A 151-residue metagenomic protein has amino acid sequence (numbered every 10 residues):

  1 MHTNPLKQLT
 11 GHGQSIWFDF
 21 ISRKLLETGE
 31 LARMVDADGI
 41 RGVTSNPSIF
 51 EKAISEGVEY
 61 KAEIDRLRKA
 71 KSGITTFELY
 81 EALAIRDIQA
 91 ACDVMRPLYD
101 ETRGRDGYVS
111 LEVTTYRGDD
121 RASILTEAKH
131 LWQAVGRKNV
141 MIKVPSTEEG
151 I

Functional and structural regions predicted by a protein language model:
M1-G29: N- or domain-start disorder-to-order transition segments that initiate the globular core
L9, M34, L131-V135: Generic structural signal for hydrophobic
H12, A37-D38, K138: Structured helix-beta-strand junction loops
Q14-I16, R41, V109: Hydrophobic beta-strand segments of well-ordered beta-sheets in folded domains
I21, I40, T114: Short, flexible active-site loop motifs that bind/organize anionic cofactors or intermediates
E27-R33, S123-I124, A128: Short, acidic/polar
M34-S45: Catalytic domains of carbohydrate-active enzymes, especially glycoside hydrolases
S45, I49-I151: Active-site beta->alpha loop and helix N-cap motifs at the rims of alpha/beta catalytic domains
